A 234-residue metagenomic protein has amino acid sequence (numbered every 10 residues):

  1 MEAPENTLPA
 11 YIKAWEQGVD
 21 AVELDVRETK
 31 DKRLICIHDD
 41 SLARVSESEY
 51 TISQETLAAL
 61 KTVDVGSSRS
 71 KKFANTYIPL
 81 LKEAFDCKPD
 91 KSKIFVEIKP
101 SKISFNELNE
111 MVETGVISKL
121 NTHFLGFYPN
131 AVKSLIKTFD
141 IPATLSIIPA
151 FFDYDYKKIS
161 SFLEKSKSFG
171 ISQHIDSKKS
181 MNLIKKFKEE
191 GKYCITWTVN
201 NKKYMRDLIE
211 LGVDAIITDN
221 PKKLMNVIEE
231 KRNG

Functional and structural regions predicted by a protein language model:
M1-G234: Phosphate-group recognition and catalysis centered on beta-loop-alpha active-site segments
